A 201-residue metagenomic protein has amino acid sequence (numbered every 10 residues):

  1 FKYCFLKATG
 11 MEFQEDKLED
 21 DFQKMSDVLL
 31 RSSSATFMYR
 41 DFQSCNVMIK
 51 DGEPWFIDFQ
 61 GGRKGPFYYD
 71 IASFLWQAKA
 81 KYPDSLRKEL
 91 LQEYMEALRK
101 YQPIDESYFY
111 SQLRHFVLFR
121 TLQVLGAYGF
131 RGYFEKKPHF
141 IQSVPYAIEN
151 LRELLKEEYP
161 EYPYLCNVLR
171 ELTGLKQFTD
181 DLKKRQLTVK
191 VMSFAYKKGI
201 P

Functional and structural regions predicted by a protein language model:
F1-Y39, M48-K50: ATP-dependent phospho-/nucleotidyl transfer catalytic cores
K2-A8, F67-P103, H115-E135, A147-L155: Active-site activation/catalytic loop segments of kinase-like enzymes and analogous catalytic loops in related
L18-F22, L118, F140-V144: Hydrophobic packing residues in well-ordered alpha-helices of helical domains and bundles
T36, W55-I57, S73: Protein kinase-like catalytic core scaffold
D41, D58: Conserved catalytic-loop position in the HRD/HxD motif
K50, P54, G62-K64: Activation segment
P103-S111: Histidine/acidic-rich helix-loop-helix segments that form or flank divalent-metal centers in metalloenzyme catalytic
G126-P201: ATP/Mg2+ or Mg2+-diphosphate-binding catalytic cores that bind nucleotide phosphates or diphosphates via glycine-rich
